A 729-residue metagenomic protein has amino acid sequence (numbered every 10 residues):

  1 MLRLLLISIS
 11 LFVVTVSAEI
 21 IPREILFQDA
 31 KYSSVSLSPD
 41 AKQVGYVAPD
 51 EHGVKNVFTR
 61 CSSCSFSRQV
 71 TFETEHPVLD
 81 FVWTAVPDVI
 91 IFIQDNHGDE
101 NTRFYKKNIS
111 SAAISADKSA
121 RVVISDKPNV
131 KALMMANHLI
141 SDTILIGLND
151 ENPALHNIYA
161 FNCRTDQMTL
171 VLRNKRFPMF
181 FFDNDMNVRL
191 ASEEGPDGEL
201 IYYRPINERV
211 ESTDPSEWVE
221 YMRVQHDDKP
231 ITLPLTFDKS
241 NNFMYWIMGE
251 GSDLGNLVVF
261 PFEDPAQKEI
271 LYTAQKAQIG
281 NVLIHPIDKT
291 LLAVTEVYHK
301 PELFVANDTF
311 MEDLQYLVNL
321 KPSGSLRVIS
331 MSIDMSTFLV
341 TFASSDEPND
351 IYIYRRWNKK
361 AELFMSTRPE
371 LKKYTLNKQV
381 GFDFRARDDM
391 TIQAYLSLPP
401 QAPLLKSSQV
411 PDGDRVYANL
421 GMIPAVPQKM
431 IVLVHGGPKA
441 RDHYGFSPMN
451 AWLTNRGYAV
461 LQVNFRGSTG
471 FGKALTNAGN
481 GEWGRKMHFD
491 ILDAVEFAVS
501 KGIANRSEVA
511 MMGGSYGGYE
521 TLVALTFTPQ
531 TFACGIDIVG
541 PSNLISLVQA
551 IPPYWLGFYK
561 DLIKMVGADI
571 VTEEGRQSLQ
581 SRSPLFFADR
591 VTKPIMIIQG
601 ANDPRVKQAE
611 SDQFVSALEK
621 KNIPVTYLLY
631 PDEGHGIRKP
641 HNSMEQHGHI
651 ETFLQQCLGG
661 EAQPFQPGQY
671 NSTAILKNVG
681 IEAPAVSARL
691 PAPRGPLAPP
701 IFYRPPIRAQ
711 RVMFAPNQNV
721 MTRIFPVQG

Functional and structural regions predicted by a protein language model:
A18-Y32, C64-S67, M311-S323: A short helix->beta-strand "capping" segment at the edge of beta-propeller domains
D29, V47-N56, F72-P77, V86 (+14 more regions): A flexible loop/linker signature enriched in serine peptidases of the S9 family
S33-S34, T102, H156, P178-D183 (+6 more regions): Non-catalytic accessory segments flanking enzyme active sites
A41-V44, I90-I91, I144, R189 (+3 more regions): Hydrophobic beta-strand positions that form the internal "hydrophobic ladder" of WD40/Gbeta-like beta-propeller blades
C61-S65, I109-A112, N162-D166, I206-E208 (+2 more regions): Short loop/turn segments that connect beta-strands within beta-propeller blades
E370-S507, G514-S515, Q549: Cap/lid segment of the alpha/beta-hydrolase catalytic domain
V463-L697, F702, F725: Active-site-proximal cap/loop segments of hydrolase catalytic domains
